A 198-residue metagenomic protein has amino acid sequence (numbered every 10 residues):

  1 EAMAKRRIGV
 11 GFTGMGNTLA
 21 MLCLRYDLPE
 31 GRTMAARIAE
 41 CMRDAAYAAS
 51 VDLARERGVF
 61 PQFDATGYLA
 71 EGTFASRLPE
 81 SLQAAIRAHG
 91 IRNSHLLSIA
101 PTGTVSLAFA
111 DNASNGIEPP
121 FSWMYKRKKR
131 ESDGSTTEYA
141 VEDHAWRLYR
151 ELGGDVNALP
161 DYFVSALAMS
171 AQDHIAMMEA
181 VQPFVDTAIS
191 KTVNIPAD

Functional and structural regions predicted by a protein language model:
E1-R7, L24-T102, I189-S190: Internal maturation/activation junctions in enzymes
A2-C23, A176, F184: Core structural elements
K5, G16, M21-L22, Y26 (+4 more regions): Aromatic-residue detector
G9-F12, E40, D44, A168-I175 (+1 more regions): Electropositive phosphate-/nucleotide-binding environments in soluble metabolic enzymes
G14-G16, M21, L28, A36 (+3 more regions): Basic, gly/Ser/Thr/Pro-rich low-complexity segments located predominantly at protein N termini
G72-S76, A85-R92, L97-D198: Catalytic alpha/beta core of large soluble enzyme barrels
